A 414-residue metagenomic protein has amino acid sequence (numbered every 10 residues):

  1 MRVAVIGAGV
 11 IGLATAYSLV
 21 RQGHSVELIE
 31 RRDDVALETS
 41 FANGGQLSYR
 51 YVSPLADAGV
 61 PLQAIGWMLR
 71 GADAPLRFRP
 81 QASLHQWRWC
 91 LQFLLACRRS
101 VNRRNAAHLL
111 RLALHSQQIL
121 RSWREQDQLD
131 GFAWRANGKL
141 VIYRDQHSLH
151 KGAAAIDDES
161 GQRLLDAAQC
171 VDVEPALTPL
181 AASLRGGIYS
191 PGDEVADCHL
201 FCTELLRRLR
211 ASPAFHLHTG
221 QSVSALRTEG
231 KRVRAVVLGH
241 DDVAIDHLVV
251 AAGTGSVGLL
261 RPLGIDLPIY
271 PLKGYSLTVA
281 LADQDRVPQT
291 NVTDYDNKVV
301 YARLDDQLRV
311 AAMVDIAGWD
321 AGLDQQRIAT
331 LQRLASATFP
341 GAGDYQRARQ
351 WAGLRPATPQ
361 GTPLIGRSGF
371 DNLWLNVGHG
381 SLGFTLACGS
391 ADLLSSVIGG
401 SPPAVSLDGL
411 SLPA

Functional and structural regions predicted by a protein language model:
R2-L28: N-terminal Rossmann-like FAD-binding beta1-loop-alpha1 element of flavoenzymes
R21-F41: Glycine-rich FAD pyrophosphate-binding loop
N43-Q46, Y51, L55-L95, A225-T228 (+2 more regions): Active-site substrate-recognition segment that forms the wall of the catalytic cavity or substrate channel
W87-E204: Rossmann-like flavin
A153-A154, L180-D242: Helical element adjacent to the flavin cofactor pocket in flavoenzyme catalytic cores
G192, Y295-D296, S336-A414: C-terminal catalytic lobe of FAD-dependent flavoproteins
